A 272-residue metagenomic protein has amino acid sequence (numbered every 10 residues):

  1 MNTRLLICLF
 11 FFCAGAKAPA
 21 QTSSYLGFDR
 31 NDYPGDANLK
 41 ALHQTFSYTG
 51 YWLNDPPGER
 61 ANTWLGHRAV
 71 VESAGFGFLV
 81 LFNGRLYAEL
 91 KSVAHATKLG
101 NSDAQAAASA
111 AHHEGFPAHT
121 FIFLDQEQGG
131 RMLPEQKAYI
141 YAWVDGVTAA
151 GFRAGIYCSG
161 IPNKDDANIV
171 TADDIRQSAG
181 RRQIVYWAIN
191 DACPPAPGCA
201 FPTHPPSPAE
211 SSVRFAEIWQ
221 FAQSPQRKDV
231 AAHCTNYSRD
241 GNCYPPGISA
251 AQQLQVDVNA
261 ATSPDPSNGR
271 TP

Functional and structural regions predicted by a protein language model:
L5-A14: Sec-dependent N-terminal signal peptides
A16-A20: Sec/Tat signal peptide C-region and signal peptidase I cleavage site
Q21-A150: Substrate-binding cleft of extracellular glycoside hydrolase catalytic domains
Q21-D32, L39, R176-P272: Functionally critical loop-and-helix segments that line ligand-binding/catalytic clefts of soluble enzyme domains
Y51, V80, I156, Y186-A188: Structural beta-sheet core signal
N83-R85, Y157-P162, Q223: Acidic carboxylate-rich catalytic motifs and surrounding loops in phosphoryl-/glycosyl-chemistry enzymes
A150-A167: Aromatic-lined carbohydrate-recognition surfaces of secreted/lumenal glycan-active proteins
K164-R176: Active-site-adjacent substructure of cysteine-protease-like catalytic cores
